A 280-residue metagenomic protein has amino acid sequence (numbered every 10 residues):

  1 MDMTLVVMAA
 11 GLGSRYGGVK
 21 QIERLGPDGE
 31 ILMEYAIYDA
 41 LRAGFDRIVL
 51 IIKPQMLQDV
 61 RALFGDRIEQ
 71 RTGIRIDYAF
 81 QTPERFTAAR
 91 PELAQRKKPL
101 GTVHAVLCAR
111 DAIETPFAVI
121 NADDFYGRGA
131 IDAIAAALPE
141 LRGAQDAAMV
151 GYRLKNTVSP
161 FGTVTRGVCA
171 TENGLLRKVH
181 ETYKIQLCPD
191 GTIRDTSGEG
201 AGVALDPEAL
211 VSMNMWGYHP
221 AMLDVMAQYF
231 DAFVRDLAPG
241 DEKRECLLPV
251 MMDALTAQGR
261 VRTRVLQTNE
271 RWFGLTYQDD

Functional and structural regions predicted by a protein language model:
M1-A10, P27-V119, Y126-G127, I131 (+1 more regions): Conserved N-terminal catalytic core of the sugar/cofactor nucleotidyltransferase
L12, D123-D124, L154: Active-site metal-binding loops of divalent metal-dependent hydrolases
G18-V19: Conserved catalytic-core motifs of eukaryotic protein kinase domains, centered on the activation segment
P83-A88, K155-T157, I185-C188, W272-F273: A short acidic, often aromatic-flanked loop/helix-cap motif at beta-alpha or helix-coil junctions that lines enzyme
R128-W216, P220: Conserved core of the sugar-phosphate nucleotidyltransferase
L210, T263-E270: Catalytic beta-strand/loop signature of glycosyltransferases that borders the donor
A227-V261: A C-terminal functional module that forms or caps the active site or interfaces directly with catalytic machinery
